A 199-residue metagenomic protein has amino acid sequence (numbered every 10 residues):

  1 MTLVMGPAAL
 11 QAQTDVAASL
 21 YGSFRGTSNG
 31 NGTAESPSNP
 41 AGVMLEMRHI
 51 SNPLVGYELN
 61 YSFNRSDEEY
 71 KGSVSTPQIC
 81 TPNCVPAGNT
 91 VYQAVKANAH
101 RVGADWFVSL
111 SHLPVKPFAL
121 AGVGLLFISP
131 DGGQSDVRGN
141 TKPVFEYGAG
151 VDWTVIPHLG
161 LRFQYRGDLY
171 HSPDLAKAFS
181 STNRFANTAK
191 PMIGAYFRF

Functional and structural regions predicted by a protein language model:
M1-T14: Cleavable N-terminal export/targeting peptides
Q11-Q13, E146, Q164: Glutamine-centric residue-chemistry signal
D15-S19, G56-E58, F118-L120, G160-R162: Residue-level detector of the transmembrane beta-barrel scaffold of outer-membrane proteins
V16-G26, G30, V123-F127, D168: Transmembrane beta-strand segments that form the barrel wall of outer-membrane beta-barrel proteins
S23-M44, N140-K142: Surface-exposed strand-loop-strand hairpins of Gram-negative outer-membrane beta-barrel proteins
S28-A34, E69-T76, S129-V137, P173-S180: Outer-membrane beta-barrel translocator domains and adjoining extracellular loop/strand segments of Gram-negative
S36-N39, K142, D152-A176, S180-T188: Subset of outer-membrane beta-barrel
E46-G133, K142-P143, W153, T188-F199: Gram-negative (and chloroplast) outer-membrane scaffold detector with strong preference for beta-barrel transmembrane
